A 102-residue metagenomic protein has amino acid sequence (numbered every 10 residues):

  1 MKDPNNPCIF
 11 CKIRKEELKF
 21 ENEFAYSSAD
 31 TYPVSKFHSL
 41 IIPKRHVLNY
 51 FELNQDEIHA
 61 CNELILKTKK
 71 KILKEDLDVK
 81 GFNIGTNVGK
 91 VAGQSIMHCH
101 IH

Functional and structural regions predicted by a protein language model:
M1-H102: HIT superfamily nucleotide-processing domains
